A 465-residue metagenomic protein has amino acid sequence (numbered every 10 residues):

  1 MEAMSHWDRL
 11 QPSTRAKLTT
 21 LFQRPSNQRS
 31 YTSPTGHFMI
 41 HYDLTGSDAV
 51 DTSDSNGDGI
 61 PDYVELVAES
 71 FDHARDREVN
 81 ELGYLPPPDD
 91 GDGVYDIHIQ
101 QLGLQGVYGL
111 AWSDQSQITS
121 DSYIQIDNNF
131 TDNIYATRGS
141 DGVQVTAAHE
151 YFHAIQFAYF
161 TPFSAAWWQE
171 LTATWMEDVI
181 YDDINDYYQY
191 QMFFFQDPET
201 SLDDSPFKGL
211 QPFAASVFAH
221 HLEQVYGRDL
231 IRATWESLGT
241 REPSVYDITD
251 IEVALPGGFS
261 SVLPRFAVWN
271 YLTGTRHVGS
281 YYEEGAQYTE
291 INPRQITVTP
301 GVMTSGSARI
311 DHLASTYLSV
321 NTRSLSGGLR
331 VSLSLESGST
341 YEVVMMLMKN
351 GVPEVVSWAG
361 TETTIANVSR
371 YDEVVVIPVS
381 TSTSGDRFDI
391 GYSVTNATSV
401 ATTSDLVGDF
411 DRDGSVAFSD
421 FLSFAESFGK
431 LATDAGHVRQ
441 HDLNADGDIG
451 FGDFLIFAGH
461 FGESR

Functional and structural regions predicted by a protein language model:
M1-D121, D127-Y151, I155-Y159, R330-S332 (+1 more regions): Zn2+-dependent metallopeptidase catalytic core
Q11, T240-S404: Beta/coil-rich, acidic/histidine-enriched accessory regions frequently appended to metallopeptidases
G57-H73, T137-G142, T146, P162-W167 (+4 more regions): Soluble non-cytosolic domains of exported or imported proteins
A68-R75, V145-A148, E170, T174-E177 (+6 more regions): Extracytoplasmic/secreted envelope proteins and their assembly/folding machinery, especially bacterial periplasmic
D72-Y84, F152-F160, D178-D182, E223-G227 (+3 more regions): Sec-exported extracytoplasmic/periplasmic mature domains
G103-Y108, Y181-N185, E242-Y246, L431-T433 (+1 more regions): Secretory-pathway/luminal and periplasmic proteins that interact with or process carbohydrate-rich
W112-T119, D141-V145, T161-V225, D229 (+1 more regions): Acidic/His/Gly-enriched intrinsically disordered linker/tail segments that often contain short helix/coil "MoRF-like"
V400-R465: Cellulosome-associated attachment modules in secreted, modular CAZymes
